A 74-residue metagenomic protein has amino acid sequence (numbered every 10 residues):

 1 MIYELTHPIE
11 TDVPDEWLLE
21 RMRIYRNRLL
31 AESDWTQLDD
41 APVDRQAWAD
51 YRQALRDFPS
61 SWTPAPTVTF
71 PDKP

Functional and structural regions predicted by a protein language model:
M1-P74: A preference for well-ordered globular domain cores that mediate specific macromolecular interactions or catalysis
